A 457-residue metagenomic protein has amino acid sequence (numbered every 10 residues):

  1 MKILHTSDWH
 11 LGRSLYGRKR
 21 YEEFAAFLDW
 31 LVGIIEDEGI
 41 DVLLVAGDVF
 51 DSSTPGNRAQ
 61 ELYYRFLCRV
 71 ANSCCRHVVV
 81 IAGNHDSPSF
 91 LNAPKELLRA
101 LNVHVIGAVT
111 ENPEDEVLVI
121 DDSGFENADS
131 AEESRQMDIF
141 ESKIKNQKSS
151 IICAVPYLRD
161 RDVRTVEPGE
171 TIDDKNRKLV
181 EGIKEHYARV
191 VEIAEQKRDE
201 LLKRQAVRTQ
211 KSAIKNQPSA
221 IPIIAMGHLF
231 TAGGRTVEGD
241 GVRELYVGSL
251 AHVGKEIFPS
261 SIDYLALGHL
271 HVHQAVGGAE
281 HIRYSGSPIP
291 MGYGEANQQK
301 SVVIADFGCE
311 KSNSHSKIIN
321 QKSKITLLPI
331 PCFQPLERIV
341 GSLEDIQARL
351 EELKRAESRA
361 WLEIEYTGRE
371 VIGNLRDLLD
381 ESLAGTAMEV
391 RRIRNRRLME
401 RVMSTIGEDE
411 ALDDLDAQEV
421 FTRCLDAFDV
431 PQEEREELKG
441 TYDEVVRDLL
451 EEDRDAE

Functional and structural regions predicted by a protein language model:
M1-C68, N72-C75, A225, E444 (+2 more regions): N-terminal active-site segment of His-dependent metallophosphoesterases
D8, L28, D48, Y63 (+7 more regions): Divalent metal-coordination and catalytic microenvironments
P55, D86-K143, Q147-R208, Q217-H281: His/Asp/Glu-rich metal-coordinating catalytic cores of metallo-dependent phosphodiesterases/hydrolases acting on
N72-C74, E256-S261, A356-E357, S382-A384: Short, conserved loop/helix-junction motifs that constitute active-site signature segments in enzyme catalytic cores
N72-V78, I221, E280: A short helix->loop->beta-strand "cap" motif at the edges of active sites that frequently abuts
E114-G124, E132-D138, I282-K317, Q321-A356: Binuclear metal-dependent phosphoesterase catalytic core
S142-Q147, Q210-K211, K215, E310 (+2 more regions): Charged/polar low-complexity intrinsically disordered segments
F307-C309, N313, N320-E457: Accessory, non-catalytic peripheral segments of nucleic-acid enzymes
